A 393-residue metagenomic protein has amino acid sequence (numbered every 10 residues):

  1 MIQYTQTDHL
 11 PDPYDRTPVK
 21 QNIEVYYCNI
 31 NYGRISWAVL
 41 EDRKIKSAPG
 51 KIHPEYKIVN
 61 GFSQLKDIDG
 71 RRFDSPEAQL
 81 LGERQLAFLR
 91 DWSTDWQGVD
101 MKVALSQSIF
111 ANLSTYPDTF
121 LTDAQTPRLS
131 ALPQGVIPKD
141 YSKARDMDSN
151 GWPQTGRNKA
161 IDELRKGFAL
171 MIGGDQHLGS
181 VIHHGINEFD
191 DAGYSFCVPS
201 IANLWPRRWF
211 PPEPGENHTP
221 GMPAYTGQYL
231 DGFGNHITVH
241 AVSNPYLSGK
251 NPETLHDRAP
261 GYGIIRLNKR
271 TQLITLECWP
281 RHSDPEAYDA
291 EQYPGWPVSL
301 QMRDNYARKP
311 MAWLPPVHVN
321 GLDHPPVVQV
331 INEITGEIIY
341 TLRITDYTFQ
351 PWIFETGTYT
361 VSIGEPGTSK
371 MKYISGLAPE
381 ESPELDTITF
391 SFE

Functional and structural regions predicted by a protein language model:
M1-E393: Long, structured stretches of catalytic cores involved in phosphate-ester chemistry, encompassing
